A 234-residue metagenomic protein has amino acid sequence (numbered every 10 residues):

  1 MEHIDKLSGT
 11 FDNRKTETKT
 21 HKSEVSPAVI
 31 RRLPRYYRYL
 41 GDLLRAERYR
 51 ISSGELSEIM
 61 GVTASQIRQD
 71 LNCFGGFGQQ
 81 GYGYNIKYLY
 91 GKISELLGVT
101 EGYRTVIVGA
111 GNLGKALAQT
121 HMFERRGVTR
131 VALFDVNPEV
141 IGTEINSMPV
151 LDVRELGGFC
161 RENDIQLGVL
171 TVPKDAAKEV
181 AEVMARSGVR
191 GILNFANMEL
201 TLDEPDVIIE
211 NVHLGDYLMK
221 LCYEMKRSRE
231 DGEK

Functional and structural regions predicted by a protein language model:
M1-Y49: Extreme N-terminal segment that seeds HTH/winged-HTH DNA-binding domains in transcriptional regulators
G41-R45, S147-E233: Phosphate-bearing ligand-interacting subdomains that bind or position ATP/ADP/UDP/GDP/NAD(P) or nucleotide-linked
R50, G54, I59-Y103: HTH-adjacent hinge/linker in prokaryotic transcriptional regulators
A110: Glycine-rich Rossmann-fold phosphate-binding loop(s) that bind the pyrophosphate of adenine dinucleotide cofactors
L113: Hydrophobic/small residue at the entry helix of a nucleotide-binding pocket
M122: Basic, low-complexity intrinsically disordered segments
R125-N146: NAD(P)-binding Rossmann-fold cofactor-contacting core
